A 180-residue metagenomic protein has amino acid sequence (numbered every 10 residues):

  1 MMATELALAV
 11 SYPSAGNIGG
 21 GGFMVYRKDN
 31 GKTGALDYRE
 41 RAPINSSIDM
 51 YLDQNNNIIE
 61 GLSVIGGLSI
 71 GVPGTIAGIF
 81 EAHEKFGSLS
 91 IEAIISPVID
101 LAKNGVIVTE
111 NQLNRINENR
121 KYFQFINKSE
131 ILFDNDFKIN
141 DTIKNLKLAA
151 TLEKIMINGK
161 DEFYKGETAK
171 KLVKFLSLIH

Functional and structural regions predicted by a protein language model:
M2-K165, A169-I179: Noncatalytic scaffold domains of N-terminal-nucleophile
